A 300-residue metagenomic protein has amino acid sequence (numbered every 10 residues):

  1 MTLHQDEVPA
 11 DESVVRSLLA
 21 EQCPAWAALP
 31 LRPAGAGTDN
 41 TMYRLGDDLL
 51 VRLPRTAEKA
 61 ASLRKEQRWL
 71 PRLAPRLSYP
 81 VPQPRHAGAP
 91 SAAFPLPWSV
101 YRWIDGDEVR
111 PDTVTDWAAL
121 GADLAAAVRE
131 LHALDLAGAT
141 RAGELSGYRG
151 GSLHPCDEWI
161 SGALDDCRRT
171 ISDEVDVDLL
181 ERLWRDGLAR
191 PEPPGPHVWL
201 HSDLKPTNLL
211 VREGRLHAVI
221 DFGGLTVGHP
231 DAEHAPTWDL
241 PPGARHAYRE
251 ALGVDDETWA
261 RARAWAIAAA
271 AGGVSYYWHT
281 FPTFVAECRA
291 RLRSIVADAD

Functional and structural regions predicted by a protein language model:
M1-A25: Juxta-kinase regulatory segment immediately upstream of eukaryotic protein kinase catalytic domains
L3-H4, A28-W159, R169-S172, D298: ATP-binding pocket architecture of kinase catalytic cores
S17, E21, D173, G224 (+1 more regions): A conserved long alpha-helix in the C-terminal portion of kinase-like catalytic domains
G46, L96, G195-H197, R215: Conserved catalytic motifs of the protein kinase core domain
A60, H197-L200, K205-A264: Active-site Asp-x-Gly
D112-T113, D165-P196: ATP-dependent phospho-/nucleotidyl transfer catalytic cores
L120-D123, D176, D203, R263-A266 (+1 more regions): An acidic site on a long C-lobe helix of protein kinase domains
